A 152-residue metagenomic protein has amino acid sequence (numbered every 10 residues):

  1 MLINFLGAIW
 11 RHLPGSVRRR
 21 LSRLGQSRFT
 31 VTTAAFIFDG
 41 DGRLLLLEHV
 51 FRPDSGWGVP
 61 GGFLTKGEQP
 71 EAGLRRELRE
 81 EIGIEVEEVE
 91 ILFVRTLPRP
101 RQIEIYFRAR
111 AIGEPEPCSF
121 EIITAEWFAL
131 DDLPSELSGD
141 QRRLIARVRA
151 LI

Functional and structural regions predicted by a protein language model:
M1-A34: Acidic, metal-coordinating catalytic segment for phosphate/diphosphate chemistry, firing primarily on the Nudix
F29, S55, R101-I103: Residue-level preference for beta-strand/loop junctions
V31-T33, G42, I103-I105, I123: Change "...and in nucleic-acid phosphodiester-cleaving endonucleases..." to "...and in nucleic-acid processing enzymes
A35, I91, F107-A109: A structural signal for short, well-ordered beta-strand segments
D39, R43-E80: Conserved Nudix-box catalytic region and its N-terminal flanking loop in Nudix hydrolases and closely related
I84-F93: A short coil-to-beta-strand element that immediately follows conserved catalytic motifs
R95-E116, E126, V148: Active-site-adjacent beta-strand/loop module that shapes the phosphate/pyrophosphate-binding cleft
P117-R149: NUDIX/MutT-family hydrolases
